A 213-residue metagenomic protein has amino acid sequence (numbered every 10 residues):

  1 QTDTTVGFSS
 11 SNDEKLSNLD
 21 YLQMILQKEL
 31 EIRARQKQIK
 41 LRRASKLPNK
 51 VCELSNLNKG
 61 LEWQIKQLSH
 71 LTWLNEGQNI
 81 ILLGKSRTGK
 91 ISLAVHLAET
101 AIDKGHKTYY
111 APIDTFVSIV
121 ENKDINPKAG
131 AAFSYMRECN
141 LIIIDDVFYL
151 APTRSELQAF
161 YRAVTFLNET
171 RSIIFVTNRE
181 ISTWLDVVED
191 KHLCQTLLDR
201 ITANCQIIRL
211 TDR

Functional and structural regions predicted by a protein language model:
T2-K46: Interdomain "pre-motor" coupling segment immediately N-terminal to P-loop NTPase/helicase cores
N49-S69: N-terminal pre-Walker A segment at the start of P-loop NTPase domains
S69-G77: Phosphate-binding P-loop
G77-L93: Walker A/P-loop nucleotide-binding motif
E99-A111: Post-Walker A helix-loop "phosphate-sensing" segment adjacent to the P-loop in P-loop NTPases
K107, T115-R137, V147-R213: Replace "adjacent to P-loop NTPase cores in ATP/GTP-dependent enzymes" with "adjacent to NTP-binding cores
